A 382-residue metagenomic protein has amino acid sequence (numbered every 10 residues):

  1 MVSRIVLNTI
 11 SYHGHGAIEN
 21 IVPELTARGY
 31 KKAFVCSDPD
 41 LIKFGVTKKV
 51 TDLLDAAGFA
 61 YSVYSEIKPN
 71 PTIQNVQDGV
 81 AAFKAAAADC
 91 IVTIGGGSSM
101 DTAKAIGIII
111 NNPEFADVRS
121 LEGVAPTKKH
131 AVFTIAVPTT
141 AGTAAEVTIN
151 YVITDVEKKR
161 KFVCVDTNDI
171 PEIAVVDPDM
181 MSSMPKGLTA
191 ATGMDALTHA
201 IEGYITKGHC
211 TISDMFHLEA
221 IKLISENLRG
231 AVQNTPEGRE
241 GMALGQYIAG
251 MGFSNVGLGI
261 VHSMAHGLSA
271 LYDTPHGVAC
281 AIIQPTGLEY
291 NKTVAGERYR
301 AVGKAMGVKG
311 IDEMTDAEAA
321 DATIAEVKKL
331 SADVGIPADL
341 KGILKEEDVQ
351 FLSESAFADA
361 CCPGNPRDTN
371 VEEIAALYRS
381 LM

Functional and structural regions predicted by a protein language model:
M1-Y64: An N-terminal, well-structured beta->alpha segment
I18-I21, K43-V46, I73-V76, S99-A103 (+3 more regions): Short glycine/serine/threonine-rich phosphate/pyrophosphate-binding segments that cradle anionic phosphate groups
I42-F115, R229-R239: N-terminal small/polar loop signature for handling phosphorylated ligands or for N-terminal nucleophile
Q74-D179: Glycine/threonine-rich beta-strand-loop-alpha-helix active-site module that forms ligand/phosphate-binding
N150-V256: Carboxylate- and glycine-rich phosphate/diphosphate-binding segment that chelates Mg2+/Mn2+
V256-A322: C-terminal catalytic subdomain
Y299, K309-M382: C-terminal charged capping/lid subdomain of soluble metabolic enzymes
